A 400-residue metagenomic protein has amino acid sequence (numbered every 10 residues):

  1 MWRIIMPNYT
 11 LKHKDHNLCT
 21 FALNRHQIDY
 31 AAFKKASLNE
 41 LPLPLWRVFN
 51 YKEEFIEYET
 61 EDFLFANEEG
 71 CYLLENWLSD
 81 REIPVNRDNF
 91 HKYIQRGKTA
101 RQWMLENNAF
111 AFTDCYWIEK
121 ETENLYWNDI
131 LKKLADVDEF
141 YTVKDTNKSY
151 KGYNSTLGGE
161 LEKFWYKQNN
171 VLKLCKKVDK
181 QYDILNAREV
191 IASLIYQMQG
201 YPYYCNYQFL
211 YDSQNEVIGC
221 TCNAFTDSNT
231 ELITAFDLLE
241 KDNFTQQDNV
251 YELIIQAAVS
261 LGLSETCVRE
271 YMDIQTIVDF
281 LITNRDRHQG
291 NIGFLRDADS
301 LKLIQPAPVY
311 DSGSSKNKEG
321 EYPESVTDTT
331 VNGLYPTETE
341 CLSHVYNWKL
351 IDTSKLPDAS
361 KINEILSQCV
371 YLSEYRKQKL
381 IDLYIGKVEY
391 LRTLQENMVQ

Functional and structural regions predicted by a protein language model:
M1-I277, L281, L295-Q400: Phosphate/dinucleotide-binding and metal-coordinating scaffold of catalytic cores in nucleotide-dependent enzymes
N284-R285: Glycine-rich phosphate-binding P-loop
H288, G293-L295: Conserved protein-kinase catalytic-loop segment immediately C-terminal to the catalytic Asp of the HRD motif
